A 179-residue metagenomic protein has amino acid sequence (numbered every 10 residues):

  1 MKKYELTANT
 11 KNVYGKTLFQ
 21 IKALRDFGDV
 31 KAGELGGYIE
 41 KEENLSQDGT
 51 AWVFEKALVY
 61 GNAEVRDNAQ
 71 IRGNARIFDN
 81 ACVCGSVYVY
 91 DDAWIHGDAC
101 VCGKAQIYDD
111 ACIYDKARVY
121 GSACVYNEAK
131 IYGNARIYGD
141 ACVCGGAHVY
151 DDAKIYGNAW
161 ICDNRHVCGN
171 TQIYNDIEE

Functional and structural regions predicted by a protein language model:
M1, E178-E179: Short intrinsically disordered terminal tails
M1-D48: Terminal amphipathic alpha-helical/low-complexity segments used for targeting or macromolecular assembly
T50-I177: A detector of tandem-repeat and repeat-rich interaction/domain scaffolds
